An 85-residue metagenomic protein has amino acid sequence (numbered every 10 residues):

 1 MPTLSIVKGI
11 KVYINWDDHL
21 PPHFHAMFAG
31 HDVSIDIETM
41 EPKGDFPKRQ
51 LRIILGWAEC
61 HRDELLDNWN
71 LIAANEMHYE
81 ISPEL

Functional and structural regions predicted by a protein language model:
M1, I37-K48, H78-L85: N-terminus-biased detector of the onset of the functional/mature region
M1-L20: Short, charged/polar N-terminal "headpieces" of proteins
K8-K11, K43-P47, L51-L55: Short, charged low-complexity linear motifs
K11-Y13, S34, E80: Generic structural signal for residues positioned in beta-strands
N15-K48: A short, structured beta-strand/loop element
I53-L85: C-terminal structural segments of small proteins and small subunits
